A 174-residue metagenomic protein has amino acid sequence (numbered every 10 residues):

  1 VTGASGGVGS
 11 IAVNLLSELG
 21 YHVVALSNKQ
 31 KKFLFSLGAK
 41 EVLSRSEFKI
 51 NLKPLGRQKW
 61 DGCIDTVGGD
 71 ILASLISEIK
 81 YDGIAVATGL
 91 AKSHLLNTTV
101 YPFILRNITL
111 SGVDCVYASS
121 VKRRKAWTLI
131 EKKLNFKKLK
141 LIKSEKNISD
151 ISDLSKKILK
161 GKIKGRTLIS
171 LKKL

Functional and structural regions predicted by a protein language model:
V1-S44: Mid-domain Rossmann-like dinucleotide-binding core that forms the NAD(H)/NADP(H) cofactor-binding site
V13-N14, K32, A73-I76, Y101 (+1 more regions): Alpha-helical segments flanking ligand/cofactor-binding loops in enzyme cores
A39, K59-D61, F103: Local beta-strand N-terminus motif with an aromatic residue
R45, D65-T66, L171: Short, well-ordered coil/turn residues at beta-beta hairpins and beta-strand->alpha-helix junctions within
F48-K59: Short amphipathic alpha-helix with an adjacent loop that forms part of the alpha/beta core around
W60-I64, V86: N-terminal Rossmann-like NAD(P) cofactor-binding module of classical short-chain dehydrogenase/reductase
D70-F136, L171-L174: Glycine-rich phosphate-binding loop and adjacent beta-alpha segment of Rossmann(oid) nucleotide-cofactor-binding
V121-L174: C-terminal hydrophobic helical "lid"/dimerization subdomain of Rossmann-like NAD(P)H-dependent oxidoreductases
